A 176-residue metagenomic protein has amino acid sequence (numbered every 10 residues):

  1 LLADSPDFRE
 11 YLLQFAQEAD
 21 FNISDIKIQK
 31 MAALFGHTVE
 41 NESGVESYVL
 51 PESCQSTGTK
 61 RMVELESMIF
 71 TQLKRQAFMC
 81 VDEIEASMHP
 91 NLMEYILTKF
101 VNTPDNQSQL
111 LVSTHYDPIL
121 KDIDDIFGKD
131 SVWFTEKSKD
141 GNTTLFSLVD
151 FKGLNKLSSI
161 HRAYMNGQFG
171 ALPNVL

Functional and structural regions predicted by a protein language model:
L1-E64, M68-F70, K74, A163-A171 (+1 more regions): Phosphate-coordinating catalytic segments in nucleotide- and nucleic-acid-processing enzymes
H37, S43, Y95-L176: C-terminal lobe/lid and adjacent interdomain/linker elements of RecA-like ASCE P-loop ATPase modules
L65, M93-I96: Motif I (Walker A/P-loop) of helicase-class P-loop NTPases
L73-Q76, M88: Short coil/turn residues that cap or connect secondary-structure elements
D82-I84: Walker B catalytic acidic pair
A86-P90, D122: Conserved D-loop-proximal element of ABC-family nucleotide-binding domains
